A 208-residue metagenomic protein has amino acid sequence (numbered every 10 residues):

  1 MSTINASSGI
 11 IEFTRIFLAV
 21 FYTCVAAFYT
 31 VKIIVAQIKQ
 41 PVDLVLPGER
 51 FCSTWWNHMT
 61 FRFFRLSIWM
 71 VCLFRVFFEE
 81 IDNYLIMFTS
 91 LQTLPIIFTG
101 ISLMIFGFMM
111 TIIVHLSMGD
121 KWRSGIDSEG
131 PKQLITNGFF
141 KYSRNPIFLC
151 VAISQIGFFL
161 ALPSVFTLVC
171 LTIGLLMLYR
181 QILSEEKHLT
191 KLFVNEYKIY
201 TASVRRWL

Functional and structural regions predicted by a protein language model:
M1-E129, Q133, Q155-H188, L192 (+1 more regions): Membrane-anchoring alpha-helices and their flanking helix-loop junctions
G125-F148: Active-site-proximal inter-transmembrane loops
P146-I156: Kinked, hydrophobic transmembrane alpha-helices enriched for aromatic residues and small/kink-inducing positions
I147, N195-E196: Cytosolic histidine kinase catalytic core of two-component systems
